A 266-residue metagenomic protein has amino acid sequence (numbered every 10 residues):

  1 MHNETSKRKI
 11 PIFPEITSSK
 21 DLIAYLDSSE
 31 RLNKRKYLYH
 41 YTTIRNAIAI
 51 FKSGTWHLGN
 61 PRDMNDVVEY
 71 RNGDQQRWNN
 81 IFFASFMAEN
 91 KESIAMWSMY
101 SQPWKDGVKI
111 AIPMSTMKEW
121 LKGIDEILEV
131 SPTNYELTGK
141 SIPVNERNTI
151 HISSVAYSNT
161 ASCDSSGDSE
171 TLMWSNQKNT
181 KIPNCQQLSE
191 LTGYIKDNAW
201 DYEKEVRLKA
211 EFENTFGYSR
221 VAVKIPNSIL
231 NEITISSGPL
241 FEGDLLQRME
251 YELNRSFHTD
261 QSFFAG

Functional and structural regions predicted by a protein language model:
M1-G266: NAD-dependent ADP-ribosyltransferases
